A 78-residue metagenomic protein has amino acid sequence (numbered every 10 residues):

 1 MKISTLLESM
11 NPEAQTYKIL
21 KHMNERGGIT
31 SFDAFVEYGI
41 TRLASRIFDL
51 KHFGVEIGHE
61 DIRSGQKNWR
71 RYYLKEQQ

Functional and structural regions predicted by a protein language model:
K2-E13, I47-Q78: DNA-binding patch around the recognition helix
E8, I19, F35-V36: A generic structural signal for short
A14, K18, R42-S45: Short amphipathic alpha-helical segments
Q15-G28: Short amphipathic alpha-helical interface segments
G28-V36: Short acidic, hydrophobic short linear motifs in intrinsically disordered regions
V36-D49: Short, hydrophobic/π-rich interface segment
